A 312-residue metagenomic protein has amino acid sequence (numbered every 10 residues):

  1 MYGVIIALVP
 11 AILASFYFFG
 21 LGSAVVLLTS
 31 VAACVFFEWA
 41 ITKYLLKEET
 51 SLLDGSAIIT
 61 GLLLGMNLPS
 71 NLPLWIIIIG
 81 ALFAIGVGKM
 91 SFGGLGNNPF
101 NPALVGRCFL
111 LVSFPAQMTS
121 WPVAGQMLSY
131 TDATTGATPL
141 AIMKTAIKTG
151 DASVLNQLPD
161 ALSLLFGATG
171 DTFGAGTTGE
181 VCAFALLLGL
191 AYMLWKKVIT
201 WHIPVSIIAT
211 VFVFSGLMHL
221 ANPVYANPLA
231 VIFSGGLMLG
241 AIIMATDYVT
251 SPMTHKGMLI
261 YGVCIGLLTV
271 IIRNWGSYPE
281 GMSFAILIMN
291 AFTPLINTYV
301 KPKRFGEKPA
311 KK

Functional and structural regions predicted by a protein language model:
M1-V35, W39-T42, P309-K312: N-terminal signal-anchor module of multipass membrane proteins
M1-Y2, I272-K312: Cytosolic-side transmembrane-helix boundaries in multi-pass membrane proteins
G20-A33, N71-G80, T172-A183, Y225-L237: Structural signature of hydrophobic alpha-helical transmembrane segments
F36-E48, I85-G96, L188-K197, I243-S251: C-terminal ends of transmembrane helices
E49-I59, I76-L82, N97-C108, W201-A209 (+2 more regions): Cytoplasmic-side transmembrane-helix entry/capping segments in multi-pass membrane proteins
A57, L63-D132: Membrane-interface helix-loop-helix junctions at boundaries between adjacent transmembrane segments
P99, A103, L229-L237, M258 (+1 more regions): Loop-to-transmembrane alpha-helix initiation sites
P102-L187: Long hydrophobic alpha-helical segments that form multi-pass transmembrane helix bundles in integral membrane proteins
